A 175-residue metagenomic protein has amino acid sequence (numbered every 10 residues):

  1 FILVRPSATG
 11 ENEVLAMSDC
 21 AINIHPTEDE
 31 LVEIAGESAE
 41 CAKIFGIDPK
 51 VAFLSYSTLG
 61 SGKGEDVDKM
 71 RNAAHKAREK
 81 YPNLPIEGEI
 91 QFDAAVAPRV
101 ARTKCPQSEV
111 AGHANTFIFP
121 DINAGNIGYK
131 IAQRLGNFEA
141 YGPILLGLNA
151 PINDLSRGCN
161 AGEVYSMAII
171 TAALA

Functional and structural regions predicted by a protein language model:
F1-A175: Anion-binding alpha/beta catalytic cores of soluble intermediary-metabolism enzymes, centered on
